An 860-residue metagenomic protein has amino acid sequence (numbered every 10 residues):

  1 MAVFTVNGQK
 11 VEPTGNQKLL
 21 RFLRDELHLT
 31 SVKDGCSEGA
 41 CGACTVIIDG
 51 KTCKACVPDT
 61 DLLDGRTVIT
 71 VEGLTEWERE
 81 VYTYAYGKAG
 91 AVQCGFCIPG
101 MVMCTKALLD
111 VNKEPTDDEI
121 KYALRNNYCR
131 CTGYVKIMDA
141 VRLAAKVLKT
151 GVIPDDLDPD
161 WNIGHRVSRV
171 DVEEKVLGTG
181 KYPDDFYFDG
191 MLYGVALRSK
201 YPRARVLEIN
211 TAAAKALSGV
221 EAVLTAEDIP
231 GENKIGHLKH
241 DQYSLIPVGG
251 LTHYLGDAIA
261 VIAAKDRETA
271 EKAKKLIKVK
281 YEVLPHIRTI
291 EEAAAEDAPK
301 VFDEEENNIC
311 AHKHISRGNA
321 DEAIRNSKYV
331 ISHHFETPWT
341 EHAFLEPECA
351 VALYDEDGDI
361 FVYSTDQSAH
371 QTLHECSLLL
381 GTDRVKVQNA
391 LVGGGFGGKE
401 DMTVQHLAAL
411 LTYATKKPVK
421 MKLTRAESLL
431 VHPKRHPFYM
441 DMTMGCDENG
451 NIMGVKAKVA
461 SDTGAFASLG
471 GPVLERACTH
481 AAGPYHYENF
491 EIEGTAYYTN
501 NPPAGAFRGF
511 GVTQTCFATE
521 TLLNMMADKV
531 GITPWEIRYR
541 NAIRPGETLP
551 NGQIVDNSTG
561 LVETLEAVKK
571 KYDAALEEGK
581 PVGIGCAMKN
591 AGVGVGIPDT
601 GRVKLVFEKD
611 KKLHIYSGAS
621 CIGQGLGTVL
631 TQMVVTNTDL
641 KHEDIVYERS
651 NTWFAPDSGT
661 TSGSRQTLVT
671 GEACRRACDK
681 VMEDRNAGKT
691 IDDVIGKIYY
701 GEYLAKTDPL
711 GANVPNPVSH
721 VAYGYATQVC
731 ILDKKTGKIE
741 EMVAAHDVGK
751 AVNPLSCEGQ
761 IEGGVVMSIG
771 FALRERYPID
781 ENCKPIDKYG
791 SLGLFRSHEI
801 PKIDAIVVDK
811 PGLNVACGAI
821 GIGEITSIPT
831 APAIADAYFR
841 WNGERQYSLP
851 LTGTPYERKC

Functional and structural regions predicted by a protein language model:
M1-D156, V595: Signature of N-terminal electron-transfer/Fe-S-associated modules in redox systems
V46, E174, G180, D184 (+9 more regions): Short beta-strand elements
G90, H165, D171-L177, L238 (+3 more regions): Glycine-rich loop/linker segments at domain edges
A145-I309, V330, A414: Flexible, low-hydrophobicity surface segments
A226-E227, G381-D383, A414-V419, E448 (+2 more regions): C-terminal catalytic domains of large/alpha subunits in multi-subunit enzymes
A258-I259, A264-D266, K417-G464, G671-I691: Phosphate/diphosphate-binding loops
A320-L380, E475, V582-K612, S617 (+2 more regions): Conserved beta-alpha junction segments in alpha/beta enzyme cores
G395-K416, K420-M421, L626-M633: Thiamine diphosphate
